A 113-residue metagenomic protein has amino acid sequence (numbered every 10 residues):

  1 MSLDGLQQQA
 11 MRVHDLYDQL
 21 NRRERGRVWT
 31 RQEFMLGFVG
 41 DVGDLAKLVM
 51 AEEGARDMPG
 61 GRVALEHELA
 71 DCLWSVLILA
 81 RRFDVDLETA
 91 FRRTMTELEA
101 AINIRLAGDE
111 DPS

Functional and structural regions predicted by a protein language model:
M1-L69, L73-S113: Flexible "arm" and connector segments at domain edges
